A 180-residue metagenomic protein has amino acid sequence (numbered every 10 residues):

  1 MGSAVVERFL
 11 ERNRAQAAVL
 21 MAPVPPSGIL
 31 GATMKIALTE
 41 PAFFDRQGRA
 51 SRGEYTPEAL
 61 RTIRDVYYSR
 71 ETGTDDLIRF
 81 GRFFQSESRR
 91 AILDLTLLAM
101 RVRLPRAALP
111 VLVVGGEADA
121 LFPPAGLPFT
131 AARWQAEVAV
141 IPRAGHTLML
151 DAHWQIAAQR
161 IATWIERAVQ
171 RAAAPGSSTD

Functional and structural regions predicted by a protein language model:
M1-R8: Glycine-rich nucleophile elbow surrounding the catalytic serine of serine-hydrolase chemistry
R14, R133-W134: Short, structured coil segments at secondary-structure junctions
R14-A50, A91-L95: Flexible "cap/lid" loop of the alpha/beta hydrolase fold
E54-I92: Conserved alpha/beta-hydrolase catalytic His-Asp/Glu region
M100-R106: The feature captures the conserved acid-bearing segment of alpha/beta-hydrolase catalytic domains
A107, V113-G115, D119: Short beta-strand/loop motif that positions the catalytic acidic residue of the alpha/beta-hydrolase fold
A120-G126: Conserved alpha/beta-hydrolase "acid-adjacent" motif
Q135-D180: Catalytic active-site module of serine/aspartate enzymes centered on a nucleophile-bearing elbow/loop
